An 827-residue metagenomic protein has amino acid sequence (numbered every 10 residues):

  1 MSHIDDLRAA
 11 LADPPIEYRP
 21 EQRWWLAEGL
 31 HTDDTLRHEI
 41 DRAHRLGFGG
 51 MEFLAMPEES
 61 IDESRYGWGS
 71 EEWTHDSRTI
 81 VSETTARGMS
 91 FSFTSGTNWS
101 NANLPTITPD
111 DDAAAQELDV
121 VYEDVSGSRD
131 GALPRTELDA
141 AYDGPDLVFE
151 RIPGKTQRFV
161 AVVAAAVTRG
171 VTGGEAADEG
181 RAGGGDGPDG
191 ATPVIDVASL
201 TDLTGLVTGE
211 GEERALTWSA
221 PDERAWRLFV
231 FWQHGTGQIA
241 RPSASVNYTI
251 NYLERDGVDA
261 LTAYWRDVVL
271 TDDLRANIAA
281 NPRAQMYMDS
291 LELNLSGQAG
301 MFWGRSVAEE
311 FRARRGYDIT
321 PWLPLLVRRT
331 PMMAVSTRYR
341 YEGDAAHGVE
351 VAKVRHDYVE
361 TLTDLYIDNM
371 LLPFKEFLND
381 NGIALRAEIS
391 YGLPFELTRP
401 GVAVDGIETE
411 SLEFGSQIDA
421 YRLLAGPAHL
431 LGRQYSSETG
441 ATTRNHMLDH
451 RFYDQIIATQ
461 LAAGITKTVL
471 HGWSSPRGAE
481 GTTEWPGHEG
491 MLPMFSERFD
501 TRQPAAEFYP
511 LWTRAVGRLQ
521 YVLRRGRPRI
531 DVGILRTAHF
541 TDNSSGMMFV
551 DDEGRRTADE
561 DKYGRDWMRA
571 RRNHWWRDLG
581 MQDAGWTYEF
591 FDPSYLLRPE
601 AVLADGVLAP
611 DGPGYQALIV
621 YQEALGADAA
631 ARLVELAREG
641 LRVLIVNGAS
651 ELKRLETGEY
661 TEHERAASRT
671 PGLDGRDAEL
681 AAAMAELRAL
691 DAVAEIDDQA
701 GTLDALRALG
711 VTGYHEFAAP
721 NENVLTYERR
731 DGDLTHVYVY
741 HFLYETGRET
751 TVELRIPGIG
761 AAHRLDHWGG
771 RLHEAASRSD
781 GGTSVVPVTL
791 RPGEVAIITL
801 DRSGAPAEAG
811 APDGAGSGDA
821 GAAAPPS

Functional and structural regions predicted by a protein language model:
M1-D272, A276-R283, E808-A822: Mature N-terminal, pre-catalytic/accessory segment of carbohydrate-active enzymes
Y18-E21, T32-R37, M51, I61 (+7 more regions): Carbohydrate-binding surfaces of carbohydrate-active enzymes
